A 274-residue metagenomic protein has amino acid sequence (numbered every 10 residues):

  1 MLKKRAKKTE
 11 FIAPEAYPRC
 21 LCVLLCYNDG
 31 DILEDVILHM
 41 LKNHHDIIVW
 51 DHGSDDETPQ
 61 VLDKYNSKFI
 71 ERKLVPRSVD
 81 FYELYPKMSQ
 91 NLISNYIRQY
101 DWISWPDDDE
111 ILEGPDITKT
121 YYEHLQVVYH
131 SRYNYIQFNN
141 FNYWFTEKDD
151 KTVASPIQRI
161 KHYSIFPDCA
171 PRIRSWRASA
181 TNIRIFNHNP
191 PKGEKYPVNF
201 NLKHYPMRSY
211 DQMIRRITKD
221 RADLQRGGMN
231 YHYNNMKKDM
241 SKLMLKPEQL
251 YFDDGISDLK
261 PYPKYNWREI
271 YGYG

Functional and structural regions predicted by a protein language model:
M1-E10, Y82-Q90, E113-G274: Catalytic-site signature of metal-activated, phosphate-bearing donor transferases, centered on the GT-A/GT-A-like
M1-L38: N-proximal low-complexity "stem/linker" segments adjacent to membrane-targeting elements
P18-L24, H39-M40, D46-W50, L202: Hydrophobic targeting segments
Y27-D29, H45, H52-D55, P76-R77 (+3 more regions): An acidic- and aromatic-residue-enriched active-site/binding cleft used to recognize and process polar
H39-S78: Acidic donor-binding segment of Leloir-type glycosyltransferases
L62-P106, G114-T118: Active-site-proximal specificity loops/subdomain of glycosyltransferases
